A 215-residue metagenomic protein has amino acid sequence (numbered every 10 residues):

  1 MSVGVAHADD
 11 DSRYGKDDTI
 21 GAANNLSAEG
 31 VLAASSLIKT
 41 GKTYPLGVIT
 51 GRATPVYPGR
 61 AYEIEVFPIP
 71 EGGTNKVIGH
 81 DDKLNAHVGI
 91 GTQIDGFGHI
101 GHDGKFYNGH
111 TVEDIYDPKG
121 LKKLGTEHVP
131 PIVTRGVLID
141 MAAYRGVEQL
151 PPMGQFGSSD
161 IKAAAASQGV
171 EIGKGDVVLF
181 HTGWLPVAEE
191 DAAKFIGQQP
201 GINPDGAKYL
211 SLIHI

Functional and structural regions predicted by a protein language model:
M1-L138: N-terminal hydrophobic targeting/anchoring segments and the immediately downstream early-domain regions of hydrolases
G51, K105, Y144, W184-L185: Short, glycine-/Ser/Thr-/acidic-enriched flexible segments
N85-H87, H110-E113, V147-G154, I196-G197: Flexible, glycine/proline-enriched loop segments at strand-loop-helix junctions that form or flank small-ligand binding
T126, P131, M141-T182, A188: Glycine- and Gly-Pro-enriched alpha-helical subdomains that act as flexible, kink-prone "lid/hinge" or packing modules
A188-F195: Short glycine/threonine-rich loop-to-helix capping motif typified by GTGT followed within a few residues by an Asp-Pro
F195-S211: Gly/Ser/Thr-rich active-site loops/lids in small-molecule metabolic enzymes that frequently grip phosphoryl groups
I213-I215: Conserved small/polar residues in nucleotide/adenosyl-binding loops
